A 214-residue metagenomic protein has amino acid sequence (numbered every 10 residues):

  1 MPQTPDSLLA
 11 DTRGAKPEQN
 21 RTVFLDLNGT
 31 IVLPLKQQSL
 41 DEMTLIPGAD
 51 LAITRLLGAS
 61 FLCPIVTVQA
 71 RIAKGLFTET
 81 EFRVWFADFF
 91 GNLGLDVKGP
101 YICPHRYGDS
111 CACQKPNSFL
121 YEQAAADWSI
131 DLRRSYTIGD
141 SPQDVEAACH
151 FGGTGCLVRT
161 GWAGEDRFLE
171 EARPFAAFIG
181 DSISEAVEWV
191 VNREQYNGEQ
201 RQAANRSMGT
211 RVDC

Functional and structural regions predicted by a protein language model:
M1-L27, E188-C214: Non-catalytic pre-domain segments flanking phosphatase-related domains
P2-P64: Active-site neighborhood of HAD-like aspartate-dependent phosphohydrolases
A49, I53-F86, V97-G108, A148: Substrate-recognition element of Asp-dependent hydrolases with the DxDx(T/V) motif
G75-L93, Q114-D127, C156: Short, electropositive alpha-helical surface patch
K115-V145: Conserved Lys-Pro-Asp/Glu-containing loop-to-beta segment of HAD-superfamily phosphomonoesterases, centered on
T137-F178: Acidic, Mg2+-coordinating phosphoryl-transfer loop and its flanking beta/alpha structural elements, shared across
A177-A186: Short acidic-hydrophobic, aromatic-tinged amphipathic segments that line or gate anion-handling sites
